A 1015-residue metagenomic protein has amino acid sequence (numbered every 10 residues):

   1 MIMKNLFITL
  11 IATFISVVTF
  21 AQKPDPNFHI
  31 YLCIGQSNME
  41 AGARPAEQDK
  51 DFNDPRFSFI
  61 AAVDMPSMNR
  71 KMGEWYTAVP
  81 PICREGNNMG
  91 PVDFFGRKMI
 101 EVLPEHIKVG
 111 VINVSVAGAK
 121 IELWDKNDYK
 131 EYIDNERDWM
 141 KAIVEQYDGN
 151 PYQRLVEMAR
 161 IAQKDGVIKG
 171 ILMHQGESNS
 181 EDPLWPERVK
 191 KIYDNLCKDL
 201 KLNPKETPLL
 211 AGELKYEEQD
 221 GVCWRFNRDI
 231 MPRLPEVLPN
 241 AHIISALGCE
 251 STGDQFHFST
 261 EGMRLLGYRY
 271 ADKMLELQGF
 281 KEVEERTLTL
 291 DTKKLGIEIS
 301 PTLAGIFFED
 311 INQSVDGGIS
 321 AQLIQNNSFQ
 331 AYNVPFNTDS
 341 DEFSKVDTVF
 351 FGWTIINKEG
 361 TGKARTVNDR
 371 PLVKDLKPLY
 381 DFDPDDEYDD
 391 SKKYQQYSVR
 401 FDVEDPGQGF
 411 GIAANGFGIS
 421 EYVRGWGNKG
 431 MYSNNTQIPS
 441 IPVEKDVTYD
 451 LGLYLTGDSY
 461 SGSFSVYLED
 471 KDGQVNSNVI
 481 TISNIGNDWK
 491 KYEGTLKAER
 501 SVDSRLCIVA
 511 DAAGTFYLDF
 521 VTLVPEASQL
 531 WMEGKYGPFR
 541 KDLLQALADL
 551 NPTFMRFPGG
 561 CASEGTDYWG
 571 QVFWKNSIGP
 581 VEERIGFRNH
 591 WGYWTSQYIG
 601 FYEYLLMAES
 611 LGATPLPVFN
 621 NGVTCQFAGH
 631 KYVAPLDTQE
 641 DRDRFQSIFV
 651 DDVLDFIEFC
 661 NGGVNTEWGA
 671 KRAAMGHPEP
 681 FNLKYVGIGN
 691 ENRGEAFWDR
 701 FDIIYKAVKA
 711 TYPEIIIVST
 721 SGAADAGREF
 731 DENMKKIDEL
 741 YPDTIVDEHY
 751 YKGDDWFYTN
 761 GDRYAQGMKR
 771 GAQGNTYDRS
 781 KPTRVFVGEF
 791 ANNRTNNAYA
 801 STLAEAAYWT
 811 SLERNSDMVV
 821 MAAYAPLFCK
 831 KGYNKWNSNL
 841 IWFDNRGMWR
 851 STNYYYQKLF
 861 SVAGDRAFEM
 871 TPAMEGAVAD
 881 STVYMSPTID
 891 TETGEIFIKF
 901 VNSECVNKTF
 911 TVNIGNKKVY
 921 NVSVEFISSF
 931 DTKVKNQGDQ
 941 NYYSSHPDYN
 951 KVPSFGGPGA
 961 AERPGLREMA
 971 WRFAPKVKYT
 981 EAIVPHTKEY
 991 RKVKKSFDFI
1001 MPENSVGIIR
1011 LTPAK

Functional and structural regions predicted by a protein language model:
P66-A162, S180, E218-D220, V399: Conserved SGNH/GDSL esterase-like catalytic core that processes O-acyl groups on lipids and polysaccharides
P80-M89, M140-D148, G176-P183, H257 (+6 more regions): The substrate-binding groove and active-site-proximal loops of carbohydrate-active enzymes, especially glycoside
D148-G166, L496-E499, D503-C507, M532-P552 (+6 more regions): An active-site-proximal structural segment forming one wall of the substrate-binding cleft that immediately precedes
G149, L155-V156, C223, S504-T515 (+6 more regions): Noncatalytic carbohydrate-binding groove/subsite architecture in carbohydrate-active enzymes
G248, H257, T302, D310-I311 (+3 more regions): Aromatic/acidic polysaccharide-binding cleft in carbohydrate-active enzymes
V283-S596, T614, K631-R644, E695 (+10 more regions): Extracellular and organelle-lumenal recognition/adhesion modules and their flexible linkers in secreted
Y454-S459, K497-E499, V862, V901-S903 (+1 more regions): Solvent-exposed strand-to-loop "edge" motifs in beta-rich extracellular domains
S903-K1015: C-terminal beta-sandwich/jelly-roll accessory domains of carbohydrate-active enzymes
